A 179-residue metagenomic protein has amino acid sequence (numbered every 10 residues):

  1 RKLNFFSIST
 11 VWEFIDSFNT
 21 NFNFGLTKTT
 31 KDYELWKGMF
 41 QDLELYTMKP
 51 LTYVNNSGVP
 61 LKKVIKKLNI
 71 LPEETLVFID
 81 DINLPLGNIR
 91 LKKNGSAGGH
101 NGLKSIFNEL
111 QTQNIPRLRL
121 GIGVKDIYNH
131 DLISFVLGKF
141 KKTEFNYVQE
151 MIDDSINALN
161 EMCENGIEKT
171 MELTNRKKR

Functional and structural regions predicted by a protein language model:
R1-K93, K104-L118, D126-D131, G138 (+1 more regions): Nucleotide and nucleotide-moiety/phosphate-recognizing core
S96: Short glycine/threonine-rich catalytic loop with a Thr-x-Gly-x-Asp
G99-G102: Hydrophobic alpha-helical segments within soluble ligand-binding/sensing domains
G121: Conserved SDR Rossmann-fold cofactor-binding beta-strand/turn motif
